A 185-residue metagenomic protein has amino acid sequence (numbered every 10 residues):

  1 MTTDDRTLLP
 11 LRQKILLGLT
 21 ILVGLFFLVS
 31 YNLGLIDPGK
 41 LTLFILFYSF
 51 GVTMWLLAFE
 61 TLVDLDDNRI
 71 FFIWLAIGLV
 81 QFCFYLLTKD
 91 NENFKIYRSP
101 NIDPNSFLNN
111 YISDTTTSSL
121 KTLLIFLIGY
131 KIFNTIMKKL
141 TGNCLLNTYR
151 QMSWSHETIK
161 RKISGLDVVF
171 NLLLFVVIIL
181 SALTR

Functional and structural regions predicted by a protein language model:
D5-P10, I70, S99-L120, W154-I163: Membrane-interface segments at the starts/ends of alpha-helical transmembrane spans
L9-G18, L41-F44, L65-W74: Membrane-interfacial loop-to-transmembrane alpha-helix junctions, especially the N-terminal start
R12-F27, V169-I178: Alpha-helical transmembrane segments
F26-D37, L57-V63, F84-S99, L180-R185: Juxtamembrane "helix-exit" motif on the non-cytosolic side of transmembrane helices
D37, Y111-F133: Alpha-helical transmembrane segments
L46-I70: Canonical alpha-helical transmembrane segments
F47-Y48, N68-L86, K160-L166: Transmembrane alpha-helical segments of multi-pass membrane proteins
I132-R185: C-terminal membrane-adjacent module
